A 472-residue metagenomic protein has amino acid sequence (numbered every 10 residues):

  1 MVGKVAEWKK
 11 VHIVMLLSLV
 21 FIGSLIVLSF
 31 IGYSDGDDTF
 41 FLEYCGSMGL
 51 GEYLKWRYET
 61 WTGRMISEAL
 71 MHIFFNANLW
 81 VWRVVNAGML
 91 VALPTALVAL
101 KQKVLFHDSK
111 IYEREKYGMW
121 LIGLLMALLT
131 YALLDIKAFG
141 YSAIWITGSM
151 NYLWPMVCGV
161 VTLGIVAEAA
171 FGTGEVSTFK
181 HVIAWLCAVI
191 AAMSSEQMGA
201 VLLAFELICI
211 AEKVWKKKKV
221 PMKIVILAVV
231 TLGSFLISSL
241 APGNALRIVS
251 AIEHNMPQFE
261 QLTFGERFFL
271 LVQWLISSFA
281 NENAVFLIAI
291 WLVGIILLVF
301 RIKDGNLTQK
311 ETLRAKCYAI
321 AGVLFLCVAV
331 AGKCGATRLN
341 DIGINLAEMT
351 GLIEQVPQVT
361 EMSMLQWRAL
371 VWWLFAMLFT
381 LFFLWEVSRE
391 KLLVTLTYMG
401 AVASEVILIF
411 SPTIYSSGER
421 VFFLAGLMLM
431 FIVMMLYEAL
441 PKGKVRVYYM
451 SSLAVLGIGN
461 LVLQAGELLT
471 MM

Functional and structural regions predicted by a protein language model:
M1-G23, W120-L121: Start-transfer (signal-anchor) and selected internal transmembrane alpha helices of multi-pass inner/ER membrane
L28-V81, Q197-A200, A211-L384, A403-R420 (+1 more regions): Transmembrane catalytic cores of multi-pass membrane glycosyltransferases and polysaccharide-assembly enzymes
G88-Y117, G123, V161: Transmembrane-helix motifs of polytopic, lipid-linked glycan transferases
L90-K101, C158-A170, A204-A211, W291-L298 (+2 more regions): Transmembrane alpha-helical segments
G118-A167, E361-F379, V406-V433: Membrane-interface micro-motifs in multi-pass membrane enzymes
E168-I190, V225-I226, R446-S451: Short hydrophobic alpha-helices at membrane interfaces in multi-pass membrane enzymes
F179-L207: Membrane-interface alpha helices of multi-pass inner-membrane proteins
V387-E405, I409-M472: C-terminal amphipathic "assembly/sorting" segment characterized by alternating charged and hydrophobic residues
